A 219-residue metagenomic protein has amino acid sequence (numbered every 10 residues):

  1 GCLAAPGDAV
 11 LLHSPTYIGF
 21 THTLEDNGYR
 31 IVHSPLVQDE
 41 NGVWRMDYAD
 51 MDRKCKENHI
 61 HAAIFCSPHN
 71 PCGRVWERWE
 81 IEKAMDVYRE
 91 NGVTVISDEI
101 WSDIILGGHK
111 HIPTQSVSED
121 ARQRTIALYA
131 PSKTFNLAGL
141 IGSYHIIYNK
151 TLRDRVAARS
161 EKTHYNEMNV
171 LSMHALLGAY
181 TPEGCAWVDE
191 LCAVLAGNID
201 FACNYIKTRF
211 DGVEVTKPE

Functional and structural regions predicted by a protein language model:
G1-A9: Phosphate-binding glycine-rich loop
D8, Y29, Y88-T94, R122-Q123: A short helix->loop->beta-strand "cap" motif at the edges of active sites that frequently abuts
V10, F20-L24, Y88: Short hydrophobic alpha-helical segments of the AMP-binding
S14, H33-Q38: Short beta->alpha connector loops at strand-helix junctions that form conserved, small/polar/Pro-enriched
H22, R124-T208, G212-P218: PLP-dependent aminotransferase class I/II
D26-V32: A short helix-loop-beta submotif of the ANL/AMP-binding
Q38-H109: Active-site phosphate-binding strand-loop segment of PLP-dependent enzymes
